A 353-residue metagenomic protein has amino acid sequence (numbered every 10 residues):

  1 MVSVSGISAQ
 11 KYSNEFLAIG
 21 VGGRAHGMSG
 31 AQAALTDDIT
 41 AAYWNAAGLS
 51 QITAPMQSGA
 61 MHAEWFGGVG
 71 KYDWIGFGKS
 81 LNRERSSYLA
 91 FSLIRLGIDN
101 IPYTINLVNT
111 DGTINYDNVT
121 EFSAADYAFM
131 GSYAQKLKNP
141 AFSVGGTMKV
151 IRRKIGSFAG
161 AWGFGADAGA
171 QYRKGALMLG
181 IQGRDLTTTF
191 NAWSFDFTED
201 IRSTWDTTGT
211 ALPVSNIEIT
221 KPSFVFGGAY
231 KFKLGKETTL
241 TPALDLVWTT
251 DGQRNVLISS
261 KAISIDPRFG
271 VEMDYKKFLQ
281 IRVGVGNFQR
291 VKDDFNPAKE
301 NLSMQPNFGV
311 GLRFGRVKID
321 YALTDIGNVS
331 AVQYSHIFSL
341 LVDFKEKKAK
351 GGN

Functional and structural regions predicted by a protein language model:
M1-S3: Bacterial N-terminal signal peptides
G6-N353: Subset of outer-membrane beta-barrel
